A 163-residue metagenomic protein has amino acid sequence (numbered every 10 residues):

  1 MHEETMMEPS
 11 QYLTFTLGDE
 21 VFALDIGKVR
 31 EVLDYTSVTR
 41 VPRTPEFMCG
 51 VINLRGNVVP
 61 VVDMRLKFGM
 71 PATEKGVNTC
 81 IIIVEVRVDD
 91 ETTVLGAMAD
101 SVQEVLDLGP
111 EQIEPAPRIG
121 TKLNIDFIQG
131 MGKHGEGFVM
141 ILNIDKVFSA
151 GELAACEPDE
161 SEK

Functional and structural regions predicted by a protein language model:
M1-K163: An acidic, low-aromatic, low-complexity terminal/linker signal
